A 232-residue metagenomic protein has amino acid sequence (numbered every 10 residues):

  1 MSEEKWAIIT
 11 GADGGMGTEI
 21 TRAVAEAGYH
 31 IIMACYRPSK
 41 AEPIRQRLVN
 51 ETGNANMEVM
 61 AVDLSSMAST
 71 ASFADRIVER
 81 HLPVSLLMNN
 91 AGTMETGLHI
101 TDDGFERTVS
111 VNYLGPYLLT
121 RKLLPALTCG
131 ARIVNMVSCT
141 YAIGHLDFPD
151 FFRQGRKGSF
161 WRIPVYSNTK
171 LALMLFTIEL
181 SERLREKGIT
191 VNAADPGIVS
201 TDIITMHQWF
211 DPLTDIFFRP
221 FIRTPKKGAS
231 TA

Functional and structural regions predicted by a protein language model:
W6, D13-G14, R37: Conserved glycine-rich cofactor-binding loop
G17-T18: N-terminal Rossmann-fold NAD(P) dinucleotide-binding loop
A27-P43: Conserved glycine-rich Rossmann-like NAD(P)H-binding loop of the short-chain dehydrogenase/reductase
P38, M60-D75: The beta1-alpha1 cofactor-binding region of Rossmann-like NAD(H)/NADP(H)-dependent oxidoreductases
S72-E79, T96, D102-S110: Active-site Tyr-X3-Lys motif and surrounding loop/helix of classical short-chain dehydrogenase/reductase
G92-I100, E106, R132-I189, D195-D215: Catalytic loop of short-chain dehydrogenase/reductase
A193, D215-A232: C-terminal helical subdomain
